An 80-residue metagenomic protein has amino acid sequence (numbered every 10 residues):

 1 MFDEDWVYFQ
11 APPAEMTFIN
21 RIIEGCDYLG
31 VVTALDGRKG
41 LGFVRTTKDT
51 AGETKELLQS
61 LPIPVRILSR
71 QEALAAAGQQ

Functional and structural regions predicted by a protein language model:
D3-E56, R66: Amphipathic, hydrophobic secondary-structure cores in small proteins
V32-T33, I63-A75: Conserved short beta-strand edge segments in small beta-sheet-based binding/regulatory domains
R38-G42, R70-Q80: Short proline/glycine- and acidic-rich turn/helix-capping motifs at secondary-structure junctions
